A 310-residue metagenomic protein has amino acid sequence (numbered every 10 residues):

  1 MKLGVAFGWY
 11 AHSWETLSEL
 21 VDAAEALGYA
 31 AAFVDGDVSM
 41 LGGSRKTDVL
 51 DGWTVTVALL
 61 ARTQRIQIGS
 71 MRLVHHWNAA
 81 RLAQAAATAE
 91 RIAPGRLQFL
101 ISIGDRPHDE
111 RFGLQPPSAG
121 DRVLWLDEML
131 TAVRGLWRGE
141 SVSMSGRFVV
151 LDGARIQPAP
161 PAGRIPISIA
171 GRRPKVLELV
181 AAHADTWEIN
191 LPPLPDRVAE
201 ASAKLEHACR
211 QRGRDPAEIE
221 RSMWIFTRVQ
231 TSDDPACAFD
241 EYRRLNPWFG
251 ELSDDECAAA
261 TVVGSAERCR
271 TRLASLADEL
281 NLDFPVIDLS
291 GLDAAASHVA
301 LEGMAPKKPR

Functional and structural regions predicted by a protein language model:
M1-R310: Active-site-adjacent structural elements that line small-molecule/cofactor binding pockets in enzymes
